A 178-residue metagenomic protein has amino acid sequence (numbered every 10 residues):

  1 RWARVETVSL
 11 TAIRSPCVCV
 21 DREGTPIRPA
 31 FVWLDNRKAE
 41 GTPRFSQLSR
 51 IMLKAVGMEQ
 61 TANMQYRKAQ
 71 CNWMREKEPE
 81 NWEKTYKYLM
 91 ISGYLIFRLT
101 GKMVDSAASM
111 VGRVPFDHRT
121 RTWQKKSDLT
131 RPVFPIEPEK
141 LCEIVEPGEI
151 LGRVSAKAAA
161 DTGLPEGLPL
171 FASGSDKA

Functional and structural regions predicted by a protein language model:
R1-P29, W33, K84, A156-P169: N-terminal glycine/serine-rich phosphate-binding loop of ATP-dependent small-molecule kinases, especially carbohydrate
A12-S15, K68, A178: Short glycine/serine/threonine-rich phosphate/pyrophosphate-binding segments that cradle anionic phosphate groups
R14, E23, N36-R37, S92 (+1 more regions): Short, flexible active-site-adjacent loop segments at beta-strand->alpha-helix junctions, enriched in small/polar
C19, P29, P43-F45, K177: Short, function-defining helix-loop hinge/capping sites that tune catalysis or transport
F31, D35-R50: Short alpha-helix plus adjacent loop in nuclease-associated cores
K54-S175: Gly/Ser/Thr-rich active-site cleft segment
